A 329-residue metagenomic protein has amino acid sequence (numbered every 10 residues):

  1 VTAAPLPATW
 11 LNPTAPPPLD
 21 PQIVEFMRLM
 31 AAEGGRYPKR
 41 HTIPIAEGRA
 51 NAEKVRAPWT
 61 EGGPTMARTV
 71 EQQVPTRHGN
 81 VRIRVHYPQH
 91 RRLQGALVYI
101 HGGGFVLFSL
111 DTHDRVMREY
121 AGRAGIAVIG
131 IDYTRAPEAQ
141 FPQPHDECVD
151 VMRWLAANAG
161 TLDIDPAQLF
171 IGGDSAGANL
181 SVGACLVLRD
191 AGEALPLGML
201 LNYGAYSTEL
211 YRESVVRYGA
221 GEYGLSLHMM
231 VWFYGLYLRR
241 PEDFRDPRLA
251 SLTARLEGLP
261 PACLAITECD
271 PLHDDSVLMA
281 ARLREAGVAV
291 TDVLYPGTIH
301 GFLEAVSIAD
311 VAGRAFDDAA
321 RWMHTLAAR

Functional and structural regions predicted by a protein language model:
V1-V85, A328-R329: A glycine/proline-hinged amphipathic helix-loop "lid/cap" segment that gates access to hydrophobic ligand pockets
G79-V81, P88-A96, E257-L259: Proline/glycine-enriched tight loop/beta-turn segments at coil->beta junctions that connect or precede beta-strands
D111-G130: Short amphipathic alpha-helix adjacent to the substrate-entry channel of hydrolases
A139-T161, A319: Alpha/beta-hydrolase active-site loop
A156-I171, A191: Gly/Ser-rich "nucleophile elbow"/oxyanion-hole loop immediately N-terminal to the catalytic nucleophile in hydrolases
L186-E242: Hydrolase active-site cap/lid region
L264-I266: Short beta-strand/loop motif that positions the catalytic acidic residue of the alpha/beta-hydrolase fold
S307-R329: Catalytic active-site module of serine/aspartate enzymes centered on a nucleophile-bearing elbow/loop
